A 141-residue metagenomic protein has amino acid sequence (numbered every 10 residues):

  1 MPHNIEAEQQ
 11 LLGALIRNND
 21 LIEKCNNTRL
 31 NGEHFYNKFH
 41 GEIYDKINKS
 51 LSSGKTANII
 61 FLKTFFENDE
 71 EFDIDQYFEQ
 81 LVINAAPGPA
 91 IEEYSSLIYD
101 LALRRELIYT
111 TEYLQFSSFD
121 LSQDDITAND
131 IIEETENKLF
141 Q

Functional and structural regions predicted by a protein language model:
M1-L103: Noncatalytic partner-interaction/assembly domains of nucleic-acid and motor enzyme complexes, especially the accessory
V82-Q141: Interdomain "pre-motor" coupling segment immediately N-terminal to P-loop NTPase/helicase cores
